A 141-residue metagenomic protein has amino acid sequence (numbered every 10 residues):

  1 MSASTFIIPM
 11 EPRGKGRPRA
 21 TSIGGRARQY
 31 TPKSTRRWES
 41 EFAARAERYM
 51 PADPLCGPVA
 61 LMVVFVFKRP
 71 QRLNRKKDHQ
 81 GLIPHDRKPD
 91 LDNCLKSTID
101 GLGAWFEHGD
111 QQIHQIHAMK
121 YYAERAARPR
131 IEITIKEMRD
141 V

Functional and structural regions predicted by a protein language model:
M1-V141: Acidic, proline/glycine-enriched N-terminal capping motif
